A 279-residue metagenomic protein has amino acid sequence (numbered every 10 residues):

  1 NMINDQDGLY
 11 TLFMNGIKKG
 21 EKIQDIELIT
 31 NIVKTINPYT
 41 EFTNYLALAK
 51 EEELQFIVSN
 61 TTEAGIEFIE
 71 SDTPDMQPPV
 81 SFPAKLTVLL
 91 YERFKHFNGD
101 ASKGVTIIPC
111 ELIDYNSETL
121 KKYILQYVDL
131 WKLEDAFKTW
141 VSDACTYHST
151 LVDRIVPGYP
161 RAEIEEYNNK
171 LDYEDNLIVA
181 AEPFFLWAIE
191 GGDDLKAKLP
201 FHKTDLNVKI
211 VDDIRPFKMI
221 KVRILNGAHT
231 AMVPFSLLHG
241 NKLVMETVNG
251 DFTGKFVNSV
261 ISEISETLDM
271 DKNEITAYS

Functional and structural regions predicted by a protein language model:
N1-S279: Substrate/ligand-engaging "lid" and interaction regions
